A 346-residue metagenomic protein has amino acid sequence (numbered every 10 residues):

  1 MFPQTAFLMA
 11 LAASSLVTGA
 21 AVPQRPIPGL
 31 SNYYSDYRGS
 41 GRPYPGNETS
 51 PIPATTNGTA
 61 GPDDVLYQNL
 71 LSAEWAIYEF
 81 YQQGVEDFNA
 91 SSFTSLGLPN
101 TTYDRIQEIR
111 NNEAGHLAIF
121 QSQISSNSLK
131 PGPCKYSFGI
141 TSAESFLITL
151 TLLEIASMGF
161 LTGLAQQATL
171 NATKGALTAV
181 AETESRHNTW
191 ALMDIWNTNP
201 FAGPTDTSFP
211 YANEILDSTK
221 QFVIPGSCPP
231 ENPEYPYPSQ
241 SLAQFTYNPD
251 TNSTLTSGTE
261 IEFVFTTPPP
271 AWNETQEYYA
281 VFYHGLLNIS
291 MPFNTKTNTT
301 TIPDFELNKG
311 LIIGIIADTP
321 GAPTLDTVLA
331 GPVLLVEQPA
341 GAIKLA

Functional and structural regions predicted by a protein language model:
M1-P26: Fungal secretory targeting signals
V22-A346: All-alpha RGS (Regulator of G-protein Signaling) helical domain and cognate RGS-like helical scaffolds
